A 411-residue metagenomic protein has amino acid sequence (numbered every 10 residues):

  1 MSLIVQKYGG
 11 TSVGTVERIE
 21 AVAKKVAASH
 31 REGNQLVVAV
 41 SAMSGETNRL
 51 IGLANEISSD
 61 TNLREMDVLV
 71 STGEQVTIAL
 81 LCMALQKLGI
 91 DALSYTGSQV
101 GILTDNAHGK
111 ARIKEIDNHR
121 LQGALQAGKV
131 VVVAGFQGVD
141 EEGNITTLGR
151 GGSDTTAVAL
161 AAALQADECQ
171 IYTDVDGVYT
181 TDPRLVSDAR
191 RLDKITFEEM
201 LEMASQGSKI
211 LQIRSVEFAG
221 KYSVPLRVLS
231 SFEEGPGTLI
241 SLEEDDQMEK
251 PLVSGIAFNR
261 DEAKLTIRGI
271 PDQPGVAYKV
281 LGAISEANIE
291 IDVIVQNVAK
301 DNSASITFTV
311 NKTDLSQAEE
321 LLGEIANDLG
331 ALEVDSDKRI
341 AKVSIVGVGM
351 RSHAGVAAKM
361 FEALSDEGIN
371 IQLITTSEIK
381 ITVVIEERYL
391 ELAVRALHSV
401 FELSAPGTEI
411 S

Functional and structural regions predicted by a protein language model:
M1-V216, I385-E386, F401, A405 (+1 more regions): Nucleotide/pyrophosphate-binding catalytic subdomain
E32, L88, Y222, A287 (+1 more regions): Conserved dinucleotide-binding and phosphotransfer motif residues
M43, V175-G177, Y222-L226, S230-G235 (+4 more regions): Glycine-rich beta-alpha junction loops
D91-L93, P225, E290, N370: Conserved beta-strand segments of alpha/beta enzyme cores
E168-Y172, L226-V228, D292, L373: Short hydrophobic alpha-helical runs that function as membrane-insertion/retention elements
A219: Acidic-aromatic/histidine active-site loop/patch
G237-S411: A conserved regulatory-domain signal marking ACT and ACT-like small-molecule sensing domains and adjacent regulatory
